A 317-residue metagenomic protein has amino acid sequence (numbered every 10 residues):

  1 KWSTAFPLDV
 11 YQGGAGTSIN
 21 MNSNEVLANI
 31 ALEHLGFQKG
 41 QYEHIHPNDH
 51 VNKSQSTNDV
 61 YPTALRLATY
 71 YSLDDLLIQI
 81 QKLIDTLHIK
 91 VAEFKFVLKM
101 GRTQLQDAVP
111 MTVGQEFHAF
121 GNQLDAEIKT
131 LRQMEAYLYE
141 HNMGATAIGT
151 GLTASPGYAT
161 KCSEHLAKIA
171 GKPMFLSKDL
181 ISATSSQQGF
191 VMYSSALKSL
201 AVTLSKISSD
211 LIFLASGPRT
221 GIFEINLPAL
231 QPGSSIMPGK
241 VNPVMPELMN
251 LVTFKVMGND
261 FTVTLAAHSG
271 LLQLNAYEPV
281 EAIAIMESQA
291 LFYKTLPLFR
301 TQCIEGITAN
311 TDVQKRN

Functional and structural regions predicted by a protein language model:
K1-N317: Conserved, well-structured ligand/cofactor-binding cores
